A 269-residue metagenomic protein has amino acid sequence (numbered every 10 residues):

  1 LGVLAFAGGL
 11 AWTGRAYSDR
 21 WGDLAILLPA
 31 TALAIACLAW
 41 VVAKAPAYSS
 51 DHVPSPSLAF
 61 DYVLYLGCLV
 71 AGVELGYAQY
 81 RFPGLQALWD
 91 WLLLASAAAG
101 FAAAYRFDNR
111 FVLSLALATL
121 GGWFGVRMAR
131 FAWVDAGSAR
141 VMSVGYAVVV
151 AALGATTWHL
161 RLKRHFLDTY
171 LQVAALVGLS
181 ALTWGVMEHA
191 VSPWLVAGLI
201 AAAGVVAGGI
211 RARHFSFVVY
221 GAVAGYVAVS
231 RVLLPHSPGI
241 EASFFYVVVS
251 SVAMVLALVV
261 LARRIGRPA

Functional and structural regions predicted by a protein language model:
L1-A269: Alpha-helical multi-pass membrane segments and their bilayer interfacial helix-loop junctions
